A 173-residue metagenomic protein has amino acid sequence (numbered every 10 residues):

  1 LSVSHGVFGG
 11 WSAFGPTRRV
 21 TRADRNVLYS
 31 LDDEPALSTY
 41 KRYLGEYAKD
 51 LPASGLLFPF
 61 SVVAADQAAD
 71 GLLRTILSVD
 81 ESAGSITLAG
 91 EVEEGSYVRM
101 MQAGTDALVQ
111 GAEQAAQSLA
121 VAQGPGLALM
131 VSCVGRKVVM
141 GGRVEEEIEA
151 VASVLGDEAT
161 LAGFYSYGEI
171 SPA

Functional and structural regions predicted by a protein language model:
L1-G141, E145-A159, F164-A173: Small-residue-enriched flexible segments
